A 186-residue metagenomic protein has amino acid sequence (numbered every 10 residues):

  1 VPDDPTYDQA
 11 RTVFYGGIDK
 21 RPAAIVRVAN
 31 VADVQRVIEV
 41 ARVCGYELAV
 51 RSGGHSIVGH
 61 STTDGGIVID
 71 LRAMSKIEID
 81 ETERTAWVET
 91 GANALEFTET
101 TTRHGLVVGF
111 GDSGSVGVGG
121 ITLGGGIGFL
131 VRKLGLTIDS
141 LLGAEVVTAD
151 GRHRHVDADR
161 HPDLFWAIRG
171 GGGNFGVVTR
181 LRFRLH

Functional and structural regions predicted by a protein language model:
V1-I127, R132-K133: N-terminal accessory segments
E78, L95, H104, G109-H186: FAD-binding subdomain of flavoenzyme oxidoreductases
